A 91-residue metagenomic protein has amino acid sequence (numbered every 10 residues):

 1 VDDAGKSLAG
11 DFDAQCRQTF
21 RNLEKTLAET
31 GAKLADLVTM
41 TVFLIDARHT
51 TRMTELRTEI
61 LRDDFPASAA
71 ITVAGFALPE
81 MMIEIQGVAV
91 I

Functional and structural regions predicted by a protein language model:
V1-I91: Short, polar/acidic, helix-capping and beta-turn segments at strand->helix junctions that line the mouths
